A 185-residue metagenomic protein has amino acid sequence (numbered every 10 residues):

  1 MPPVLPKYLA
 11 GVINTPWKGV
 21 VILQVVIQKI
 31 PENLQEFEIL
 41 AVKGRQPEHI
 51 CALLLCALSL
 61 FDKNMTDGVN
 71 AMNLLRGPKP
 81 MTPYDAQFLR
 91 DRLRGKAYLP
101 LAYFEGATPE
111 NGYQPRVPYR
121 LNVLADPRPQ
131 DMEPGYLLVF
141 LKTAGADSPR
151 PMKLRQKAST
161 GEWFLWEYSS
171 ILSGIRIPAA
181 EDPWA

Functional and structural regions predicted by a protein language model:
P2-P3: Intrinsically disordered, low-complexity, charge-dense segments enriched in Lys/Arg and Glu/Asp interspersed
V12, P16-E105: Core segments of small alpha/beta cavity-forming domains
A86-D147: Surface-exposed, charged secondary-structure patches
K142, D147-W184: Short beta-strand edge/turn micro-motifs at domain boundaries
